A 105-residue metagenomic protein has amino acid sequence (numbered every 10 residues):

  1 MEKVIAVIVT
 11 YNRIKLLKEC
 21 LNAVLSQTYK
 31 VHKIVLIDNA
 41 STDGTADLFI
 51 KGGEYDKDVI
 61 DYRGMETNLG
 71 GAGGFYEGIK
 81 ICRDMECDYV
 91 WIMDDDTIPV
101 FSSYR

Functional and structural regions predicted by a protein language model:
K3-I5, K33: Cell-envelope/extracellular polymer assembly enzymes that use nucleotide-activated donors
I8-E19, A40: Active-site beta-to-alpha loop of glycosyltransferases that engages the nucleotide-sugar donor
L21-N22, A46-D47, Y76, F101-R105: Short alpha-helix within the catalytic core of nucleotide-sugar-dependent glycosyltransferases
N22-V31: Short, acidic, metal-binding catalytic loop of nucleotide-sugar glycosyltransferases
A23, D38-D47, T97: A conserved acidic beta->alpha catalytic loop
H32-A40, R63-M65: Short beta-strand/loop segment that forms part of the nucleotide-sugar
I50-G73, E77, I81, M85: Conserved donor nucleotide-binding strand/loop of the catalytic core
C87-D96: Short beta-strand-to-loop acidic/aromatic patch adjacent to the donor-nucleotide binding site
